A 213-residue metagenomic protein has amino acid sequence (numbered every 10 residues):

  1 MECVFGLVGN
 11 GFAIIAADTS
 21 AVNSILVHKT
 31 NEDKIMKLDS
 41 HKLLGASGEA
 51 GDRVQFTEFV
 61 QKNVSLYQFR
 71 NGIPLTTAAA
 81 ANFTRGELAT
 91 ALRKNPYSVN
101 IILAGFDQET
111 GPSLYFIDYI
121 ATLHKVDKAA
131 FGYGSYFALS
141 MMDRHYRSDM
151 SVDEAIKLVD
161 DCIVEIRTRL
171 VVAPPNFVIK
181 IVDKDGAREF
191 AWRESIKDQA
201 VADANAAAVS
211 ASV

Functional and structural regions predicted by a protein language model:
M1-Y97, L123-L158, V171-A173, V178 (+1 more regions): Conserved short S/T/G-enriched processing/targeting/catalytic segments and their helical context
F5, I101-A104: Conserved, well-structured core segments
L103-I120, E194-I196: Acidic-glycine-rich active-site phosphate/pyrophosphate-binding loop
